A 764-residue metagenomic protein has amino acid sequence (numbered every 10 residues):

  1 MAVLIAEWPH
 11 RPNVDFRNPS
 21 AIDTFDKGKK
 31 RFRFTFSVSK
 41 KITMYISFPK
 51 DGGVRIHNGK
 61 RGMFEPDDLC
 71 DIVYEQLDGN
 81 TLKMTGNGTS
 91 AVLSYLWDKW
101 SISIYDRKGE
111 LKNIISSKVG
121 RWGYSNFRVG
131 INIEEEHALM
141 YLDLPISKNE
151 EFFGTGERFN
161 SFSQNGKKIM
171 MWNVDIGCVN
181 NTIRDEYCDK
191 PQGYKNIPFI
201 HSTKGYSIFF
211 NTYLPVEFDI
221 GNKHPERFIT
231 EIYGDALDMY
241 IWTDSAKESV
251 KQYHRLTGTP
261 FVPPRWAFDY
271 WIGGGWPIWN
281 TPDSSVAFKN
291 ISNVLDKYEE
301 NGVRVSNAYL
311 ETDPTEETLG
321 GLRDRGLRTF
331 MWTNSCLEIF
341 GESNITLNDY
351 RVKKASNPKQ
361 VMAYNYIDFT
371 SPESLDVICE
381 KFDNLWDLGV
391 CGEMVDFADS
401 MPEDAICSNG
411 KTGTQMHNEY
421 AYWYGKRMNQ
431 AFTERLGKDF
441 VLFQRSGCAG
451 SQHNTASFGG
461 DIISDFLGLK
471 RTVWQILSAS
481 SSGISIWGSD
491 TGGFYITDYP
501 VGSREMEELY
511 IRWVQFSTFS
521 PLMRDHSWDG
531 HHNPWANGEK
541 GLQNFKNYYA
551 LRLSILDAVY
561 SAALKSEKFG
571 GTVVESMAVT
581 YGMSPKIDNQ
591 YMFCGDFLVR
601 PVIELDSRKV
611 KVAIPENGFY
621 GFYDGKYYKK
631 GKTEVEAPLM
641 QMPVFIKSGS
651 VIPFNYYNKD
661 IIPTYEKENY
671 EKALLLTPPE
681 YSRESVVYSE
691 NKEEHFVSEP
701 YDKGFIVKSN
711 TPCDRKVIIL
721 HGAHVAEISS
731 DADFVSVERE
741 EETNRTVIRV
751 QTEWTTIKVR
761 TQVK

Functional and structural regions predicted by a protein language model:
A2-R11, F36-S39, S47-F48, G59-G275 (+5 more regions): Catalytic and substrate-binding clefts that recognize carbohydrates or anionic sugar/phosphate headgroups
F34, I46, G86-S90, I102 (+2 more regions): Short, well-ordered beta-strand segments enriched in hydrophobic/aromatic residues
I46, G88-A91, F199, Y298 (+8 more regions): Conserved structural-core and active-site-/substrate-pathway-adjacent residues in large, well-folded domains of enzymes
D51, G59-R61, T89, W97-W100 (+17 more regions): An acidic- and aromatic-residue-enriched active-site/binding cleft used to recognize and process polar
R61, S116-K118, G123-E136, Y141-D143 (+3 more regions): Aromatic- and carboxylate-enriched substrate-binding clefts and catalytic-loop regions of carbohydrate-active enzymes
M63-L77, K354-A355, F622-Q641, I728-I748: Solvent-exposed beta-strand/loop surfaces of large extracellular or lumenal domains
N429-E434, D439-F440, G447-S457, G468 (+2 more regions): Catalytic core of carbohydrate-active enzymes
Q751-K764: Surface-exposed interaction regions enriched in Ser/Thr/Asp/Glu that occur as long low-complexity tracts or repetitive
